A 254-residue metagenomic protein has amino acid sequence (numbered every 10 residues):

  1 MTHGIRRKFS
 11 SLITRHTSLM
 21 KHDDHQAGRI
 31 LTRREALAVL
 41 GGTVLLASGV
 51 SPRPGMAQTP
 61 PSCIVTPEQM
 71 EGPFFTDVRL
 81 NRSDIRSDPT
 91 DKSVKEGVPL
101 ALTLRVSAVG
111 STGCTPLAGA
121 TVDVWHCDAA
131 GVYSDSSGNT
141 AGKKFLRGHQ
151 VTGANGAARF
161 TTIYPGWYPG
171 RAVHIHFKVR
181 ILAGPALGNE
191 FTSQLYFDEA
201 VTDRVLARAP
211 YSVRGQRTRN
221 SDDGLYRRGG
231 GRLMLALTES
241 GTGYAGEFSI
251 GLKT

Functional and structural regions predicted by a protein language model:
M1-L31, G42-S48: N-terminal secretory signal peptides
T14, P54-M56, F75: Intrinsically disordered, low-complexity segments enriched in proline/serine/threonine
R29-E35, V44-S62: N-terminal twin-arginine translocation
T59-R228, E247, G251-T254: Beta-strand-dominated extracellular/periplasmic modules and repeats in secreted or surface-exposed proteins
P165-Y168, L235-G241: Exposed beta-sheet edge/beta-hairpin loop segments within beta-rich domains
Y226-T238: Low-complexity, intrinsically disordered Gly/Pro/Thr-rich segments
